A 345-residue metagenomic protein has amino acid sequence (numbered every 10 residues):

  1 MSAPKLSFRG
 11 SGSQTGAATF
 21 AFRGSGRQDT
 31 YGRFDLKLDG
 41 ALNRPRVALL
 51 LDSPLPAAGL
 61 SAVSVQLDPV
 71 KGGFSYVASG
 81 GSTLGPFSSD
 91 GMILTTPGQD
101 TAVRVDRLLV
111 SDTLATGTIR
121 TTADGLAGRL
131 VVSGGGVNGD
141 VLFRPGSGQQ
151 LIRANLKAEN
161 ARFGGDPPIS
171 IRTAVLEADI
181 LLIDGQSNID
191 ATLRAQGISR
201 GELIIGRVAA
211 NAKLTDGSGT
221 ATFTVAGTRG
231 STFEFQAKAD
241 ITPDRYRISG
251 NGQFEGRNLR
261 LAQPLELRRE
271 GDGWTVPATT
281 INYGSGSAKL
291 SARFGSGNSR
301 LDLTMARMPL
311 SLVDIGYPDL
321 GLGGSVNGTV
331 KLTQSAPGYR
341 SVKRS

Functional and structural regions predicted by a protein language model:
M1-S345: Interface amphipathic segments
